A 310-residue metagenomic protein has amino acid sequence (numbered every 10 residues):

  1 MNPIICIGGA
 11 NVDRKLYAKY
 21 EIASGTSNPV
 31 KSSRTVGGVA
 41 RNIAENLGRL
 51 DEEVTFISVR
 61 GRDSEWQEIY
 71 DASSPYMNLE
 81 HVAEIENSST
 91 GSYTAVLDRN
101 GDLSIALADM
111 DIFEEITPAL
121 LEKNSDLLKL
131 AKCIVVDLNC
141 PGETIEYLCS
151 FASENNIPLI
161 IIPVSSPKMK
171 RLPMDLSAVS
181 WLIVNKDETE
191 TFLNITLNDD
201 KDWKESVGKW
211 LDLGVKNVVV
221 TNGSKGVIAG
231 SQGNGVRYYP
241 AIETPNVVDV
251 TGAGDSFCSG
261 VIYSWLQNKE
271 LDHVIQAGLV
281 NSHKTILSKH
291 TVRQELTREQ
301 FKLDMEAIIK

Functional and structural regions predicted by a protein language model:
M1-I4, N28, D200-K310: Conserved phosphate-binding/catalytic region of the ribokinase-like
M1-I57, S64-E68: Glycine-rich phosphate/adenosyl-contacting loop at the front of the ribokinase-like
G48, S153, L266: Gly/Ala-rich phosphate-binding loop of Rossmann-like dinucleotide-binding domains, activating on the conserved
V59, E84-I85, A95-C133, L138: Conserved phosphate-binding/catalytic loop of the ribokinase/pfkB sugar-kinase fold
S64-M77, A95-L97, A119: Active-site-proximal loop->helix
S74-N87: A glycine-rich helix N-cap at a beta->alpha junction
C149, E154-V236: Conserved phosphate/ATP/ADP-binding segment of small-molecule kinases
